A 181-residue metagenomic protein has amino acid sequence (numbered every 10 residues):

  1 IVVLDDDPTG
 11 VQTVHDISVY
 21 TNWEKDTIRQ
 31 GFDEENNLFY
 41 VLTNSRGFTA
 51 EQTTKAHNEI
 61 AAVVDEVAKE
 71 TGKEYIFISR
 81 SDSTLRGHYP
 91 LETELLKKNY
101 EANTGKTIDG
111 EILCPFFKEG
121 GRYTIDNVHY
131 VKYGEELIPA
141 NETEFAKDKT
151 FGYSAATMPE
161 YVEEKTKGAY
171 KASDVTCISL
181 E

Functional and structural regions predicted by a protein language model:
I1, D5, Q12-H15, I28 (+3 more regions): Cap/lid and interdomain-hinge subdomains that line or gate substrate/regulatory clefts in soluble alpha/beta enzymes
T21-I28: Alpha-helical scaffolding within the catalytic cores of extracellular/periplasmic polymer-degrading hydrolases
V41-R46: Short loop/turn segments at strand-loop or loop-helix junctions that form parts of catalytic or ligand-binding pockets
